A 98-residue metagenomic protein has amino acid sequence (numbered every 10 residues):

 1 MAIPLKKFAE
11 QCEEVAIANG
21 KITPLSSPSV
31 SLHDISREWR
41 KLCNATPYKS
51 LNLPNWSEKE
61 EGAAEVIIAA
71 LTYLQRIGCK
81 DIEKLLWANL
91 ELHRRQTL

Functional and structural regions predicted by a protein language model:
M1-L98: Flexible "arm" and connector segments at domain edges
